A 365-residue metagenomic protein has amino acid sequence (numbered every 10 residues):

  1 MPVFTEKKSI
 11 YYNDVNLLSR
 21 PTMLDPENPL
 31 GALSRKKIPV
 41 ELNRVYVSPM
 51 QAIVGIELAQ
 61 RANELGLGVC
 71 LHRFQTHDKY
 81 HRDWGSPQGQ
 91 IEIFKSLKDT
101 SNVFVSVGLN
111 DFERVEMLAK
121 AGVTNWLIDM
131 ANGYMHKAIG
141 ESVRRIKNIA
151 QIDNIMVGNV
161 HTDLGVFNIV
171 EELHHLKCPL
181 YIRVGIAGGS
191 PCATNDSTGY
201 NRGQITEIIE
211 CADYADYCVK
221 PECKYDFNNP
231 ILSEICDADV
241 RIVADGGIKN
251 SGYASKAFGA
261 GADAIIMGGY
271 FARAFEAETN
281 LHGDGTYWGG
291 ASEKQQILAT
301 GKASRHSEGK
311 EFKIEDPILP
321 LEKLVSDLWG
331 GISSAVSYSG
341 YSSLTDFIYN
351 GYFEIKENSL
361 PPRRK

Functional and structural regions predicted by a protein language model:
M1-L232, R241, G269-F271: Active-site entrance/lid segments in N-terminal catalytic domains of soluble metabolic enzymes
M1-N28, G199-A244, I248-K365: Alpha/beta catalytic cores of nucleotide-metabolism and tRNA/nucleoside-modifying enzymes
